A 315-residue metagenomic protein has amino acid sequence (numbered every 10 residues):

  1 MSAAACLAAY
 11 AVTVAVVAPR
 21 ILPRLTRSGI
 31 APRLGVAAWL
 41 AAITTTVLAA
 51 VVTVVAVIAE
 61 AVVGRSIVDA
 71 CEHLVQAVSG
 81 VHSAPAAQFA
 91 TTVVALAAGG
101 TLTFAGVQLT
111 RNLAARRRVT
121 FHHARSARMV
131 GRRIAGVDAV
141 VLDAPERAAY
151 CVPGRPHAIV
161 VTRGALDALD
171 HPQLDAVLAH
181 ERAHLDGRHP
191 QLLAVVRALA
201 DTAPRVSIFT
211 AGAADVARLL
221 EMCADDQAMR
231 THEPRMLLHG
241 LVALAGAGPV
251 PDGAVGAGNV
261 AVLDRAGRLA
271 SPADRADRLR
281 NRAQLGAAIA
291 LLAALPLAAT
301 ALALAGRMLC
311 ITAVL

Functional and structural regions predicted by a protein language model:
M1-T44: Membrane-anchoring/interfacial helices and their immediately flanking loops in integral membrane proteins
L7-R20, A97-G106, A288-A299: Hydrophobic core of alpha-helical transmembrane segments in multi-pass integral membrane proteins
A18, L22-G35, A90, V94 (+4 more regions): Polar-ligand-bearing catalytic/cofactor-coordination segments of membrane-embedded or membrane-tethered inner-membrane
L40-L48, L285-L292: Select subsegments of transmembrane alpha-helices in polytopic membrane proteins, especially boundary-proximal
L48-V62, E72-F121: Transmembrane alpha-helices and immediately adjacent membrane-cytoplasm interface residues in multi-pass integral
V57-A70, L304-L315: Interfacial/capping segments of alpha-helical transmembrane domains
C71-P85, V160-L178, V314: Hydrophobic alpha-helical transmembrane segments and immediately flanking/interface helices in integral membrane
D264-L315: Pan-zinc metallopeptidase signature
